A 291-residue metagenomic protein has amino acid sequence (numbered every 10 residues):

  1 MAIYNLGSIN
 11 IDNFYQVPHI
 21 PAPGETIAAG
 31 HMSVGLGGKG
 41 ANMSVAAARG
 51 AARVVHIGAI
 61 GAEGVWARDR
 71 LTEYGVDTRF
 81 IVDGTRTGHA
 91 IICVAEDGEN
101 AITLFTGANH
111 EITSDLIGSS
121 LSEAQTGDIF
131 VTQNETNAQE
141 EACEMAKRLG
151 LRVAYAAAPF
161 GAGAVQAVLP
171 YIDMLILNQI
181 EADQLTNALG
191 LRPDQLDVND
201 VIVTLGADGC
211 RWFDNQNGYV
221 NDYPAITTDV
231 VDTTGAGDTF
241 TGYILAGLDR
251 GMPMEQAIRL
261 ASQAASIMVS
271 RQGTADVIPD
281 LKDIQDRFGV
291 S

Functional and structural regions predicted by a protein language model:
M1-I9, D69-V82, V94-P224: Ribokinase/PfkB-type carbohydrate-kinase core domain
M1-P23: Positively charged, low-complexity intrinsically disordered leader regions
A2-I3, P23-H89, D286-S291: Substrate-binding N-lobe of the ribokinase-like
I3, A162, G190-S291: Conserved phosphate-binding/catalytic region of the ribokinase-like
P21-H31, Y219-T228: Glycine/charged-rich beta-loop-alpha catalytic/anionic-binding loops adjacent to active sites
A41, V65, E140, G242 (+2 more regions): Residues forming the Rossmann-fold NAD(P)(H) cofactor-binding site
A48, K147, D249: Gly/Ala-rich phosphate-binding loop of Rossmann-like dinucleotide-binding domains, activating on the conserved
